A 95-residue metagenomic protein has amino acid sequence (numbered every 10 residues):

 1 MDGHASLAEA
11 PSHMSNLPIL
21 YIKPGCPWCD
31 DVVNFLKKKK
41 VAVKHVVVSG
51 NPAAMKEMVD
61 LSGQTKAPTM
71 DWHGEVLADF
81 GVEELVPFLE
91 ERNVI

Functional and structural regions predicted by a protein language model:
M1-P18, L89, V94-I95: Extracytoplasmic thiol/disulfide redox context detector
L7-K39: Local sequence-structure signature of Cys/Sec-based thiol-disulfide redox active-site neighborhoods
L17-I19, A42-K44, G74-V76: Short active-site oxyanion
P27-W28, A53, E84: Short alpha-helical
A42-A54: Thiol-based oxidoreductase modules, predominantly thioredoxin-like and allied folds used for disulfide exchange
S62-M70: Structural micro-motif
W72-I95: Non-catalytic, surface beta->alpha helical segment in thiol-disulfide oxidoreductase systems
